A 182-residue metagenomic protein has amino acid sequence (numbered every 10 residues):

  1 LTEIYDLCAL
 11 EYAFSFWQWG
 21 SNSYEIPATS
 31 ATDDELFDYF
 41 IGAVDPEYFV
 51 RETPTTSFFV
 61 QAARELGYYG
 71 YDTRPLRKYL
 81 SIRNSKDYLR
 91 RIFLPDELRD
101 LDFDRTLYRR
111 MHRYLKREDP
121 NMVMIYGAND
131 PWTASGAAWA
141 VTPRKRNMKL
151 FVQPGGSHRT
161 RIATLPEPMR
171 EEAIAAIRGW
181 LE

Functional and structural regions predicted by a protein language model:
L1-F103: Alpha/beta-hydrolase fold active-site neighborhood
P54-T55, L115-E118, T142-R144: Extracellular/periplasmic catalytic domains that process cell-envelope and extracellular macromolecules
Q61, P120, M148: Residue-level detector of short, conserved catalytic/binding motifs and their immediate flanks
T73-R74, P131-G136: Conserved alpha/beta-hydrolase "acid-adjacent" motif
L107-R117: The feature captures the conserved acid-bearing segment of alpha/beta-hydrolase catalytic domains
E118, M124-Y126: Short beta-strand/loop motif that positions the catalytic acidic residue of the alpha/beta-hydrolase fold
G127-N129, A138-T160: Low-complexity, glycine/alanine/valine/leucine- and proline-rich hydrophobic stretches
V152-E182: Catalytic active-site module of serine/aspartate enzymes centered on a nucleophile-bearing elbow/loop
